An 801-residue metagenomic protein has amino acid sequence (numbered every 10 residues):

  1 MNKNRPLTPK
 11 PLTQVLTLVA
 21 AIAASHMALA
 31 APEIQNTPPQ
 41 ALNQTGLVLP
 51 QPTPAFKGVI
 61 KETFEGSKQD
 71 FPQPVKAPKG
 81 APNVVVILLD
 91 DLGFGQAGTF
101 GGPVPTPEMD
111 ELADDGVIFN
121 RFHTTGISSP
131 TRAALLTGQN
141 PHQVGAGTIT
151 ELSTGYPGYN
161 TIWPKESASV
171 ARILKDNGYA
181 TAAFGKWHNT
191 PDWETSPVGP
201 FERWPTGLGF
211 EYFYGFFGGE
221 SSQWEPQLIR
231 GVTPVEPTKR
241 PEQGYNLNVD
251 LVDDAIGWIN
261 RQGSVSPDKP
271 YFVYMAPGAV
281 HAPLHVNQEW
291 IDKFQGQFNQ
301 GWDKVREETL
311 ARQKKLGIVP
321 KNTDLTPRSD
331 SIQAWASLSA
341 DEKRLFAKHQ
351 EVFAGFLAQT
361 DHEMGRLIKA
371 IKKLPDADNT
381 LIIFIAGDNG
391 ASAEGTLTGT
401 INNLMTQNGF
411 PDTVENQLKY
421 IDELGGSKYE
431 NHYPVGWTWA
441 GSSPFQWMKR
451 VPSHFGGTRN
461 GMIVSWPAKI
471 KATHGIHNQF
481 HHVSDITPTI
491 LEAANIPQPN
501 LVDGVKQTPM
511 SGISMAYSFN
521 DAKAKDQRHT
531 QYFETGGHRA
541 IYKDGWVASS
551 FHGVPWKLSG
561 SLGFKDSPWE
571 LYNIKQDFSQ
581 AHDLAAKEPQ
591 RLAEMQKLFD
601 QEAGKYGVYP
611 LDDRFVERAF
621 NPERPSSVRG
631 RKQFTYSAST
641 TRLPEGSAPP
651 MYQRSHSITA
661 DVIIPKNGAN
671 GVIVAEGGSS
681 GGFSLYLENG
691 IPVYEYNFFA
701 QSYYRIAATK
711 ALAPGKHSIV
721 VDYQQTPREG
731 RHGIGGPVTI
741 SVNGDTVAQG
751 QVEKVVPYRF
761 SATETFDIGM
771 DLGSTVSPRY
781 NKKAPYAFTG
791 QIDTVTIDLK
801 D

Functional and structural regions predicted by a protein language model:
M1-P11: N-terminal secretory signal peptides that target proteins for export/translocation
N2, L16-A24, A31-W569, F578-K597 (+6 more regions): Formylglycine-dependent sulfatase
E225-R230, L571-Y572, Y694, V738-I740: Short polybasic amphipathic segments
V273, M462-V464, I541, E570-Y572 (+3 more regions): Short beta-strand motif preference
K369, G604-G607: Charged/polar positions within long, soluble alpha-helices
K575: Flexible catalytic loop/linker elements that gate and position reactive groups at enzyme active sites
E588, L592-A603, Q791-D801: Extended recognition patches within non-cytosolic domains
P610-D801: Extracellular glycan-associated modules
